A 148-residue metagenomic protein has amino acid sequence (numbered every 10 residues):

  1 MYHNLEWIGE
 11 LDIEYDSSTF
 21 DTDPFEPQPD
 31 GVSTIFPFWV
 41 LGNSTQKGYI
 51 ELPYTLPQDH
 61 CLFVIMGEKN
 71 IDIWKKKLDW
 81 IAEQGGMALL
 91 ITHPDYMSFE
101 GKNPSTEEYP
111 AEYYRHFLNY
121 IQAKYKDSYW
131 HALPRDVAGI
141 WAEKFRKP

Functional and structural regions predicted by a protein language model:
M1-G86: Active-site-adjacent pocket scaffolds in enzyme catalytic domains
K69-P148: C-terminal domain-boundary segment and adjacent tail
